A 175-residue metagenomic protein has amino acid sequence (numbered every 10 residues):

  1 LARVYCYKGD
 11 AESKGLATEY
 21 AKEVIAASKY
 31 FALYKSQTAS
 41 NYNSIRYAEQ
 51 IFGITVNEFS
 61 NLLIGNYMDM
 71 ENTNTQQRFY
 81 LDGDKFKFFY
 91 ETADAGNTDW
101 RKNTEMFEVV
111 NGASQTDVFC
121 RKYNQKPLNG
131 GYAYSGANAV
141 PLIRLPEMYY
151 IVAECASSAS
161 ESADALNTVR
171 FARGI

Functional and structural regions predicted by a protein language model:
L1-D84, Y90-I175: Acidic/polar-rich alpha-helix caps and helix-coil junctions
